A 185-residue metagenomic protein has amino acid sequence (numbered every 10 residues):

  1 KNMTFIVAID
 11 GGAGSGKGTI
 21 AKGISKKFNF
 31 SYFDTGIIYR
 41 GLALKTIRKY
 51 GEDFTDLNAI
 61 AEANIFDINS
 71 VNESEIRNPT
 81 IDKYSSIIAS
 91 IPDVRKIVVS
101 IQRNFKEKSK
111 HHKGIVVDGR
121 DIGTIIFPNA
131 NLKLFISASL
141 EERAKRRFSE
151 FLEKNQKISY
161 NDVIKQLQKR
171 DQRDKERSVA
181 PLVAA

Functional and structural regions predicted by a protein language model:
V7-I9: Hydrophobic anchor at the beta1->P-loop junction of P-loop NTPases
G12-S15: ATP-binding Walker
G18: Walker A/P-loop
S25-D34, K49-E52: Post-Walker A helix-loop "phosphate-sensing" segment adjacent to the P-loop in P-loop NTPases
I38-K113, T124, E141, K145 (+2 more regions): ATP-dependent small-molecule kinase phosphotransfer cores that center on conserved nucleotide phosphate-binding segments
I115, N131-F135: Short, well-ordered beta-strand core segments
S178-A185: Short, intrinsically disordered, charge-balanced linker/junction segments flanking boundaries in proteins
